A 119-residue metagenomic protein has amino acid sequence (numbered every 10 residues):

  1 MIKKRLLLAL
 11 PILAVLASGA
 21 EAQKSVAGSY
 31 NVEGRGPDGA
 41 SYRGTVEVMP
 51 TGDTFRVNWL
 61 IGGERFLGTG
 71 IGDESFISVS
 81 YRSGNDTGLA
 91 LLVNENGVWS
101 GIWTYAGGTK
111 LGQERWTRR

Functional and structural regions predicted by a protein language model:
M1-L13: Twin-arginine (Tat) signal peptide motif
S18-A22: Sec/Tat signal peptide C-region and signal peptidase I cleavage site
K24-R119: Central antiparallel beta-sheet cores of small beta-barrel/beta-sandwich binding domains
